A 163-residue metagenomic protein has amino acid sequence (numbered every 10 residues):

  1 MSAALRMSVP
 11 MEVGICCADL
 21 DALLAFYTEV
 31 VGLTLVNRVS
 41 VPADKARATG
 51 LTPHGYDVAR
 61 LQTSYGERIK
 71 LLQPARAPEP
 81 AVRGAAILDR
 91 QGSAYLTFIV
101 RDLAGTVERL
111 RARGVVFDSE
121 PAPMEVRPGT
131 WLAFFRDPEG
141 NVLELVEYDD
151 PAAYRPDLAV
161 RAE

Functional and structural regions predicted by a protein language model:
M1-R6, I15, T97-E163: Vicinal oxygen chelate
L5, G50-L51, R60-L61, I87-L88 (+1 more regions): Short secondary-structure boundary/capping segments
M7-S8, L33: Short glycine-aromatic motifs
V9-A18, D57-E67, A75, V82-L110 (+2 more regions): Vicinal oxygen chelate
C16-G66, A112, V160: Core segments of cupin and vicinal oxygen chelate
A43-A48, P78-R83, A153-Y154: A short, acidic/glycine-rich surface segment
